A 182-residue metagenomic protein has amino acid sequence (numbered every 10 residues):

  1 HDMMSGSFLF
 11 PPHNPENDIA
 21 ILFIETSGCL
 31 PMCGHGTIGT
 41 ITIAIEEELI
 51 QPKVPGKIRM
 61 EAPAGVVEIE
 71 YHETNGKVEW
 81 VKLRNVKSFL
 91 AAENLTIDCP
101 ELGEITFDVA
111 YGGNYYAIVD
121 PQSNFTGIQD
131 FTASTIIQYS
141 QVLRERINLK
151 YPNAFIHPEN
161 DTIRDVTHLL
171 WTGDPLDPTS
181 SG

Functional and structural regions predicted by a protein language model:
H1-M32, G39-G182: Active-site proximal loop and beta-alpha junction motif in alpha/beta enzyme cores
